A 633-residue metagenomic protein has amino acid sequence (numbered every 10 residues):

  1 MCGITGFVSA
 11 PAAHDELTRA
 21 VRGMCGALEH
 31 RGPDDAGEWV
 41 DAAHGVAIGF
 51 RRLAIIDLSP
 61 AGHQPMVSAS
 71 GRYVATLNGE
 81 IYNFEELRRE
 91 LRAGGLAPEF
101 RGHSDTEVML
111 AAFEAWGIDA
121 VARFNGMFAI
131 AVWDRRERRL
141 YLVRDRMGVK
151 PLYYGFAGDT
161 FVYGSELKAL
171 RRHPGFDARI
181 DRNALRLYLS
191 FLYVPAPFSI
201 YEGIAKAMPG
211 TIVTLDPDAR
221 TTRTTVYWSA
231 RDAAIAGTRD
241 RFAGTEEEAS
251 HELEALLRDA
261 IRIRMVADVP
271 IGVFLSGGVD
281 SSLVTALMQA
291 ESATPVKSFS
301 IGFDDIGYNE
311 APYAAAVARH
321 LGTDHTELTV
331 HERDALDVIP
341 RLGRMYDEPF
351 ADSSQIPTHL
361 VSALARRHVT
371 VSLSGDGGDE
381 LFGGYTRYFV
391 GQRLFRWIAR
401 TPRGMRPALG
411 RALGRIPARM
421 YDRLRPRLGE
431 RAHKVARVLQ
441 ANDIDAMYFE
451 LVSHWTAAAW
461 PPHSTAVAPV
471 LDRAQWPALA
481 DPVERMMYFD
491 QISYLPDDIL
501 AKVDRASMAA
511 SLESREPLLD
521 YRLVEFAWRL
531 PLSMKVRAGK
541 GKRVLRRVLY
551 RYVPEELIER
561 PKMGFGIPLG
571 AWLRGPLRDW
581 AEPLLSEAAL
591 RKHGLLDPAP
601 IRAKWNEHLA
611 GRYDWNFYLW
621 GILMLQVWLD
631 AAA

Functional and structural regions predicted by a protein language model:
M1-I4, A42, L96, D119 (+8 more regions): Adenosyl-5′-phosphate
M1-Y346, T358, S362, R551-L557 (+4 more regions): Cysteine-centered catalytic environments shared across enzyme families
E38, P151-Y154, L283-A286, L381 (+5 more regions): Generic hydrophobic alpha-helical membrane-span motif
A43-I48, T160-G164, V390-A399, L530-G539: Compositionally biased, low-complexity linear motifs
A131, P349-V361, T401-P407, E587 (+1 more regions): Short, basic, helix/turn surface patches
R146, L360-M420, P477, Y494 (+1 more regions): Active-site adenylate/phosphate-handling loop in enzymes that bind or generate adenylated species
I271-D280, D305-I306, S353-I356, L381 (+2 more regions): Glycine-rich loop motifs involved in handling phospho/adenylate chemistry
P340-R344, R366, R387-V390, W572-R574: Short low-complexity, flexible loop/linker segments enriched in glycine and/or proline with clustered acidic
